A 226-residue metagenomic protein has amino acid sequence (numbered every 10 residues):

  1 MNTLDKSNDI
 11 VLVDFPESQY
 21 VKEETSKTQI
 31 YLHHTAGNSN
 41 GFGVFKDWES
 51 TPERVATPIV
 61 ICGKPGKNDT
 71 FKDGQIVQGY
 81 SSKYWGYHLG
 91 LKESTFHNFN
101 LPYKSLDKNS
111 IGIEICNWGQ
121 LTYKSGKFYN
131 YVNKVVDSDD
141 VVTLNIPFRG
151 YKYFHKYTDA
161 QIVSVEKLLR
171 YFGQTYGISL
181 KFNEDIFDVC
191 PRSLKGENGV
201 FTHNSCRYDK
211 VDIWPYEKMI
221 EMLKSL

Functional and structural regions predicted by a protein language model:
M1, Q174, E221-S225: Polar low-complexity intrinsically disordered regions
N2-I178: Active-site-adjacent loop/helix surface patches within enzyme catalytic domains that shape the substrate-binding cleft
T3-I10, F15, E184, S205 (+1 more regions): Short linear motifs in intrinsically disordered/low-complexity regions
P52, F96, D185, I220-E221: Solvent-exposed, non-transmembrane amphipathic alpha-helical segments
G112, L180-F182, V200-T202: A structural signal for short, well-ordered beta-strand segments and their strand-loop junctions that often border
T175-R192: Surface-exposed patches in mature extracellular/periplasmic domains of secreted proteins
R192-L226: Short, low-complexity, polybasic intrinsically disordered segments
